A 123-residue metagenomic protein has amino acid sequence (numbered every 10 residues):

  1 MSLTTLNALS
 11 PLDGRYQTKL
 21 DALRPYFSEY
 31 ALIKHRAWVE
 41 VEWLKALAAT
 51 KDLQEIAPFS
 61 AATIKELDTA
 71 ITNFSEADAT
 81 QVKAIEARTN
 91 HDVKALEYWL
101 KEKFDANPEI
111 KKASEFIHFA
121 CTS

Functional and structural regions predicted by a protein language model:
S2-S123: A helix-coil-helix interface module used to build multimeric assemblies and to scaffold catalytic/cofactor sites
